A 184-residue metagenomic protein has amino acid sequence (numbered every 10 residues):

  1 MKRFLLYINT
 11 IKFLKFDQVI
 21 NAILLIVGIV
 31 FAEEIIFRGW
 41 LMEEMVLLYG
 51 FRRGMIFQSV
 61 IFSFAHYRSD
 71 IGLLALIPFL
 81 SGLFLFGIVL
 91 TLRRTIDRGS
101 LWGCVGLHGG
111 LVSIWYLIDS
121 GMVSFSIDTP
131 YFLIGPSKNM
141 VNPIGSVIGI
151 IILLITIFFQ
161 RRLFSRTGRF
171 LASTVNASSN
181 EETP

Functional and structural regions predicted by a protein language model:
M1-I36, M42-L48, T129-G135, A172-P184: Juxtamembrane helix-loop-helix connectors linking adjacent transmembrane helices in multi-pass membrane enzymes
F4-K12, Y67-L76: Membrane-interface helix caps and helix-loop-helix hairpins in membrane proteins
L25-V30, G50-Y67, L83-G87: Small-polar-interrupted transmembrane alpha-helices in polytopic inner-membrane proteins
A32-F57, L92-S100: Membrane-interface helix/loop boundary segments of multi-pass membrane proteins
G54-F62, W102-S113: Central hydrophobic cores of alpha-helical transmembrane segments in multi-pass integral membrane proteins
L74-L80, P143-S146: Interfacial loop-to-helix transition and helix-capping segments at the boundaries of transmembrane helices
L80-I96: Hydrophobic alpha-helical segments embedded in the membrane of multi-pass proteins
G109-P184: C-terminal membrane module of polytopic membrane proteins
